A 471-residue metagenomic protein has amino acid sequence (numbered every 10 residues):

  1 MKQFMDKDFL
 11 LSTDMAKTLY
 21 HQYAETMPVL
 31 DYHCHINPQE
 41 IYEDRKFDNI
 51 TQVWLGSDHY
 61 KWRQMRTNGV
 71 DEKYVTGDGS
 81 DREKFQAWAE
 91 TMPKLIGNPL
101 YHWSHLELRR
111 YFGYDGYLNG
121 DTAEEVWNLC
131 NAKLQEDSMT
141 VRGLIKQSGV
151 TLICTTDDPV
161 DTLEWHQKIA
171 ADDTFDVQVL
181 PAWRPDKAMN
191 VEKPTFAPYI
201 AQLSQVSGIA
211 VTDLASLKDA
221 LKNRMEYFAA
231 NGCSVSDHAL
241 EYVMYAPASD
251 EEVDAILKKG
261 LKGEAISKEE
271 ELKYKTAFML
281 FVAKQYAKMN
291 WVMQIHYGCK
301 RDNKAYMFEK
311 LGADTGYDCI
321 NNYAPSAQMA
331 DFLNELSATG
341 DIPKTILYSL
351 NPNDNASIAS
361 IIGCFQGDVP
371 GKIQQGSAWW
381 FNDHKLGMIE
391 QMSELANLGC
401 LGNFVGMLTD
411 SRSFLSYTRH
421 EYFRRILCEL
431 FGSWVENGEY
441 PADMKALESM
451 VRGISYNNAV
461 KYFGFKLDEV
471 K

Functional and structural regions predicted by a protein language model:
K2-M289, D341-P343, L347-P352, A356-A359 (+1 more regions): Metal-cofactor-binding active-site regions of metalloenzymes
E270, T315-C319: Metal/cofactor-centered catalytic core regions of large enzymes
M293-I295: C-terminal amphipathic alpha-helical interaction region
K304: Hard-cation-handling environments
F308-G316: Short glycine/proline- and charge-enriched loop/turn segments that cap or connect secondary-structure elements
Y323-M329: Divalent-cation-assisted or electrostatically stabilized phosphate/pyrophosphate-binding catalytic cores
F332-A338: Short, basic/hydrophobic alpha-helical segments
